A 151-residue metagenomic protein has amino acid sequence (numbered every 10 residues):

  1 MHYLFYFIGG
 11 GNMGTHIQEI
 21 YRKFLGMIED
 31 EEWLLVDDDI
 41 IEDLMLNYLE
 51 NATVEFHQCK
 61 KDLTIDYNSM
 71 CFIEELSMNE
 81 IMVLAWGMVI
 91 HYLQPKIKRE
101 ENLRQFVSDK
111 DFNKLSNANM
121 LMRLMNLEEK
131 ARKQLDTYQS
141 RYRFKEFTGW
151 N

Functional and structural regions predicted by a protein language model:
H2-L76, T137-N151: Conserved short "hinge" loops at termini or chain/domain junctions
Y21-L25, L93, E100, A131-L135: Generic hydrophobic, helix-prone segments enriched in Leu/Val/Ile
N47, N51, G87, N126-K130: Charged, amphipathic alpha-helical oligomerization/scaffolding segments
M78-L124: Amphipathic protein-protein interaction modules
D111-F144: Amphipathic alpha-helical binding modules
